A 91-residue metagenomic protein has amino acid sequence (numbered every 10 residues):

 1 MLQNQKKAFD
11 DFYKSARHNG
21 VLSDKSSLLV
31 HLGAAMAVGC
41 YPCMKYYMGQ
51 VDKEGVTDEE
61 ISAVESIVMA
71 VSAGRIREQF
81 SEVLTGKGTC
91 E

Functional and structural regions predicted by a protein language model:
M1-E91: Hydrophobic alpha-helical segments
